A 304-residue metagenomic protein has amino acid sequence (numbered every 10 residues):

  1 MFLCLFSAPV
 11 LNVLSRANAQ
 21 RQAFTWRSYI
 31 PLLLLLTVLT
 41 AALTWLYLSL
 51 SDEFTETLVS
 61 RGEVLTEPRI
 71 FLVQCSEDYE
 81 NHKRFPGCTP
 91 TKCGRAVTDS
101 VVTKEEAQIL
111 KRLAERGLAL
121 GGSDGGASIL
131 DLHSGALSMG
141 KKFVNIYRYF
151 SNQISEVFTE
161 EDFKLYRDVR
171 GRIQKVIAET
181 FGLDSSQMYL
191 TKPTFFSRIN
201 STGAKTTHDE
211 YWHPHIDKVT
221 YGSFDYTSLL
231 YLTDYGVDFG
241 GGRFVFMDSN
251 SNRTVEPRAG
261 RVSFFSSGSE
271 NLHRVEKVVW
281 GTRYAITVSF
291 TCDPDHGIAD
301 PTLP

Functional and structural regions predicted by a protein language model:
F2-V262, S269-P304: Fe(II)/2-oxoglutarate oxygenase catalytic core
